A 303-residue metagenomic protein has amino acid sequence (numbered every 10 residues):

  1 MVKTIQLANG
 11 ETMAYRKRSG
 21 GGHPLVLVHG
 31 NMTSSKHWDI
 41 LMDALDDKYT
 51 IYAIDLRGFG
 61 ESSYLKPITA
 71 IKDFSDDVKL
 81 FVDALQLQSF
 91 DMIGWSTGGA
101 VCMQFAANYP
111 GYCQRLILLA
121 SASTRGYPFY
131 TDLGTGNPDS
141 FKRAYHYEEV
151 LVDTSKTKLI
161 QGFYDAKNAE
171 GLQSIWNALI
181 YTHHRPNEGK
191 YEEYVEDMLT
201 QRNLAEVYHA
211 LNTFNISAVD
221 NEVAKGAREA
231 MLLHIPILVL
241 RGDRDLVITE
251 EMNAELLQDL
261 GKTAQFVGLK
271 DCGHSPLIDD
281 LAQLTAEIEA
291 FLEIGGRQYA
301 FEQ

Functional and structural regions predicted by a protein language model:
M1-T12: N-terminal cap/lid segment of alpha/beta-hydrolase-fold proteins
E11, K17-P67, F81: Conserved HGGG/HGGXW glycine-rich cap/lid loop of the alpha/beta-hydrolase fold
D73-F90: Conserved acidic catalytic loop of the alpha/beta-hydrolase fold
Q88-G136: Conserved hydrolase catalytic core segment
I117-G162: Flexible "cap/lid" loop of the alpha/beta hydrolase fold
K158-D165, E170-P186, Y194-M198, L211-V219: Helix-loop "lid/cap" segments that line or gate small-molecule binding pockets
E192, L199-N253: Conserved serine/cysteine hydrolase catalytic core
K262-Q303: Catalytic active-site module of serine/aspartate enzymes centered on a nucleophile-bearing elbow/loop
